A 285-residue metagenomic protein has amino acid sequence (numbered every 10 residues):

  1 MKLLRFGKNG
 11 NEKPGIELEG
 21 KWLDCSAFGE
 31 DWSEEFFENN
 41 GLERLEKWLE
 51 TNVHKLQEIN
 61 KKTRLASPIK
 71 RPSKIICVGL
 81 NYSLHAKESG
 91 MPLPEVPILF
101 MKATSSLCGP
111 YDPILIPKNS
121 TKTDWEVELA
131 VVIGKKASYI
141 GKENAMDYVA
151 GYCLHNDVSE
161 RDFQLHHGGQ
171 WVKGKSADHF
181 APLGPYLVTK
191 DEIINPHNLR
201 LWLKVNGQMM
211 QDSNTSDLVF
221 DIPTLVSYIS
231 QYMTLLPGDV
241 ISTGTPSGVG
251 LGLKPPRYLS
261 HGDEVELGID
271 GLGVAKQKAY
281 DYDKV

Functional and structural regions predicted by a protein language model:
M1-P97, E266: N-terminal non-catalytic cap/leader segment that marks the start of a structured domain
R5, N9-G10, E46-E50, Q57-R64 (+4 more regions): Catalytic-pocket segment enriched in acidic/His residues
G20-K21, S105, Q208, L272: Well-ordered beta-strand scaffold positions
P92-P110, T123-W125, S260-G271: Structural signature of FAD isoalloxazine-binding scaffolds in flavoprotein oxidoreductases
K102-T104, Y111, K118, W125-L129 (+5 more regions): Short, structured patches in soluble enzyme cores that scaffold and shape functional sites
P113-N119, K135-I140, H166-Q170, G184-K190: Glycine-rich, charged/polar anion/phosphate-binding loops that engage phosphate groups from diverse ligands
S138-Y152: N-terminal accessory regions of nucleic-acid-interacting proteins
